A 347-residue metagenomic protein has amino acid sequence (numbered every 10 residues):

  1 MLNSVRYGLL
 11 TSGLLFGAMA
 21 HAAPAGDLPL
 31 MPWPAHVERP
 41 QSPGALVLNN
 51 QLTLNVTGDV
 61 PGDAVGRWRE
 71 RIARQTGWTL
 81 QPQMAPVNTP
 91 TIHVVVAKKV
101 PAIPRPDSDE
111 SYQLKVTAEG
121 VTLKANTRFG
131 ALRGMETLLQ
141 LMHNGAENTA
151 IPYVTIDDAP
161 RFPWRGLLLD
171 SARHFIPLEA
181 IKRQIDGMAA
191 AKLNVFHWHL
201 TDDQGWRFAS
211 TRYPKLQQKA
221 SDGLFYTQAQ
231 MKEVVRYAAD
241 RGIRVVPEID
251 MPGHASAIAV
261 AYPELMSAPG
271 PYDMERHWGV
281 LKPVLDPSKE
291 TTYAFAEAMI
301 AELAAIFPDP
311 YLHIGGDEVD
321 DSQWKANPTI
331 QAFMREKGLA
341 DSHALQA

Functional and structural regions predicted by a protein language model:
M1-L9: Bacterial N-terminal signal peptides that target proteins for export
G8-G17: Bacterial N-terminal signal peptides
A22-P160: Acidic, contiguous N-terminal accessory segments
P32, E38-P40, E233, E290-Y311 (+1 more regions): Substrate-binding groove of N-acetylhexosamine-processing glycoside hydrolases
N50-N55, G166-D170, L281-L285, M334-D341: Glycine- and acidic
M84, V94-K98, D202, I249-M251 (+1 more regions): A general secondary-structure junction signal
P101-H313, N327: Feature activates predominantly on carbohydrate-active enzymes
P271-G279, G315-A347: Aromatic- and carboxylate-enriched substrate-binding clefts and catalytic-loop regions of carbohydrate-active enzymes
